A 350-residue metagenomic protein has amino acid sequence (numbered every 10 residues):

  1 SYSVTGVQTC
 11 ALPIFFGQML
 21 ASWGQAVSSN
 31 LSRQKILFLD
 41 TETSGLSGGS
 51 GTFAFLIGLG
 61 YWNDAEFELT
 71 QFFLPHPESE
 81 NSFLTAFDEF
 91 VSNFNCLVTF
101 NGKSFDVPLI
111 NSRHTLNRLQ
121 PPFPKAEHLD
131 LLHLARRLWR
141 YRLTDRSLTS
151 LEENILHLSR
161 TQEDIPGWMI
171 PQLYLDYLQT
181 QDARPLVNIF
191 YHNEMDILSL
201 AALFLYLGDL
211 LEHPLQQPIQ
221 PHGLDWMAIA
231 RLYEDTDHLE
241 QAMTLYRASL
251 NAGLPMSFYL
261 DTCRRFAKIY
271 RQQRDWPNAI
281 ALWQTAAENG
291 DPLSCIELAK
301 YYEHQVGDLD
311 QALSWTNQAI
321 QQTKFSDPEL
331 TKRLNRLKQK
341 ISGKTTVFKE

Functional and structural regions predicted by a protein language model:
Y2-C10: Single conserved hydrophobic/aromatic residue that forms the stacking wall/gate of nucleotide- or nucleobase-binding
E66-L158: Conserved DEDDh/DEDDy metal-dependent 3′-5′ exonuclease domain
R137, L143-I219: Acidic, Mg2+-coordinating catalytic module of metal-dependent nucleases/exonucleases that use a two-metal-ion mechanism
I229, R265-F266, L298, A312 (+1 more regions): Structural register within alpha-helical repeat arrays
Y233, Y270, Y302-E303, K338: Residue at a conserved register position within TPR or TPR-like alpha-solenoid repeats
T236, Q273, Q305-V306, I341: Structural motif corresponding to the intra-repeat A-B loop/turn of tetratricopeptide repeats
F258, G290-D291: Short helix-capping/linker turns of helical repeat alpha-solenoids
